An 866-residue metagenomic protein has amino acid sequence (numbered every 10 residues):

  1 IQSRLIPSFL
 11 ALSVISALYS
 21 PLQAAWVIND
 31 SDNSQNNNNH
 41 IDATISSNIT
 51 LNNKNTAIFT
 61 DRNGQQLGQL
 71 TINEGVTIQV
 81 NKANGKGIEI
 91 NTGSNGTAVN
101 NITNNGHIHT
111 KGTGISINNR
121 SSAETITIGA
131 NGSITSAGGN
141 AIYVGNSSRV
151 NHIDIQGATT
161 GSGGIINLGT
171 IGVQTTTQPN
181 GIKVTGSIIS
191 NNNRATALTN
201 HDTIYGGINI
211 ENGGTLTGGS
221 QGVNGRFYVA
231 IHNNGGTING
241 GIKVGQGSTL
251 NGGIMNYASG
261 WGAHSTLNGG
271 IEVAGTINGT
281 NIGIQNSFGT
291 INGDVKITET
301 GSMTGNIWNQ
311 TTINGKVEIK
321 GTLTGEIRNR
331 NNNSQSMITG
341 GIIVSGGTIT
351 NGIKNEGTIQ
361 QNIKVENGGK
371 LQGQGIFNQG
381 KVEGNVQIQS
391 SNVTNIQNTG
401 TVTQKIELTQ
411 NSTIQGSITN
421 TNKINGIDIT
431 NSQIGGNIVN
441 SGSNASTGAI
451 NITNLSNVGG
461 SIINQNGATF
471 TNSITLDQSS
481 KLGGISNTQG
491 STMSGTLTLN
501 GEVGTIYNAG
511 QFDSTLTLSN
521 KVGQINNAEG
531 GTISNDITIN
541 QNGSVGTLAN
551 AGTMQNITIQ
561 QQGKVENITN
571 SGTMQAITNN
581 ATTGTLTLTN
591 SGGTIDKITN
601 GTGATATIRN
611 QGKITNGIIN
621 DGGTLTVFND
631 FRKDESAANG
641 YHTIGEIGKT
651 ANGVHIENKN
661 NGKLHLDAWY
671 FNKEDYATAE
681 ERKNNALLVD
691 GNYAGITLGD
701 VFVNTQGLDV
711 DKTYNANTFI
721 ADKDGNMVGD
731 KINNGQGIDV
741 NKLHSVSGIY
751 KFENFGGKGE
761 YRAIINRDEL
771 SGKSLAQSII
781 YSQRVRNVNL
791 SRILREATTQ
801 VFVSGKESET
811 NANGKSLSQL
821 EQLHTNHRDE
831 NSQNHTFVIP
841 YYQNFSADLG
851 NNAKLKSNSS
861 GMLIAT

Functional and structural regions predicted by a protein language model:
I1-Q23: Gram-negative bacterial Sec-dependent N-terminal signal peptides
Q23-G87, T92-T97, H107-T110, S136 (+8 more regions): N-terminal segments that cap or nucleate solenoid repeat domains
N48, G75-T77, G106, R120 (+27 more regions): Tight coil/turn sites that cap or link beta-strands
N55-F59, G85-E89, G114-S116, G139-Y143 (+30 more regions): Structural detector of coil-to-beta-strand junctions
F59-G68, E89-A98, S116-E124, Y143-V150 (+30 more regions): Right-handed parallel beta-helix/beta-solenoid
I537, Q560, I568, I577-T589 (+2 more regions): Extracellular beta-strand/loop-rich repeat segments of large surface/secreted proteins
A776-T866: Outer membrane beta-barrel translocator domains of Type V secretion systems
